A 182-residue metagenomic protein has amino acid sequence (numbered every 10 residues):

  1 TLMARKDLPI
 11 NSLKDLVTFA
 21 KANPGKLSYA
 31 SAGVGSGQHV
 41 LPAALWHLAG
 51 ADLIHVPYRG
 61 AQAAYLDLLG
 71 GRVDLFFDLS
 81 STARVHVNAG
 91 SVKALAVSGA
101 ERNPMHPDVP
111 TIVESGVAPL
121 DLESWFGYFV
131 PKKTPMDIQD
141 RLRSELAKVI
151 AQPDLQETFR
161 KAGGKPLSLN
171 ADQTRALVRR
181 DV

Functional and structural regions predicted by a protein language model:
T1, A96-K132, L169: Periplasmic-binding protein-like
T1-A63, I112-E114, W125-T158: Hinge/capping helix and adjacent helix->loop/strand transition within the periplasmic-binding protein
K6, L79-S81, G99-A100, K132: Short secondary-structure boundary segments
S12, P57, G71-R72, S91 (+4 more regions): Conserved functional loop/turn residues at catalytic and ligand-binding sites
L16, I54, S91-N103: Conserved helix-loop-beta element of the AMP-binding
A20, A44, L48, Q62-R72 (+3 more regions): Short helices/loops that flank or line small-molecule/ion binding pockets
S28, D74-D78, K93-A96: Paired acidic/hydrophobic, glycine-rich loop segments that form the ligand-binding mouth/hinge of periplasmic-binding
N170-V182: Extracellular/periplasmic bilobal clamshell ligand-binding domains
